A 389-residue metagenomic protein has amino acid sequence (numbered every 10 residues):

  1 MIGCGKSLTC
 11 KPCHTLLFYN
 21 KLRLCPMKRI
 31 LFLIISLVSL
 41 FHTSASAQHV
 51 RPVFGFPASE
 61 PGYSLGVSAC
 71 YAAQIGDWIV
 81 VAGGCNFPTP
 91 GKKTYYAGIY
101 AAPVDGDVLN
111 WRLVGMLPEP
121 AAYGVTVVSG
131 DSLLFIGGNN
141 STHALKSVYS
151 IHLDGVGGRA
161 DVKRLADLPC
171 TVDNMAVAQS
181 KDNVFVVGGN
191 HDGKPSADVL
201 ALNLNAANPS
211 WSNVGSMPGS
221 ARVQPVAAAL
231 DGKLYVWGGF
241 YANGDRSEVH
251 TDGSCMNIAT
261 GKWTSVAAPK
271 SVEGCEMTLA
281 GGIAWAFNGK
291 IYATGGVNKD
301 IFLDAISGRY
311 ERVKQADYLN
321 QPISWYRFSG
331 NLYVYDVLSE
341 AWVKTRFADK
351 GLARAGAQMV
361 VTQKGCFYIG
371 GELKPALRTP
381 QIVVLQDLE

Functional and structural regions predicted by a protein language model:
M1-H49: Bacterial Sec-dependent N-terminal signal peptides
A47-E389: Kelch-like beta-propeller repeat domains
